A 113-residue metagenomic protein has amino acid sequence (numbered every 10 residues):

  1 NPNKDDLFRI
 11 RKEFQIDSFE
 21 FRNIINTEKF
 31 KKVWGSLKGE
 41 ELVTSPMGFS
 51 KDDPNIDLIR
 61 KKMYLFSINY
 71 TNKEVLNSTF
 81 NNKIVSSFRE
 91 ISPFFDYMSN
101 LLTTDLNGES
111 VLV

Functional and structural regions predicted by a protein language model:
N1-V113: Charged, low-complexity intrinsically disordered regions
